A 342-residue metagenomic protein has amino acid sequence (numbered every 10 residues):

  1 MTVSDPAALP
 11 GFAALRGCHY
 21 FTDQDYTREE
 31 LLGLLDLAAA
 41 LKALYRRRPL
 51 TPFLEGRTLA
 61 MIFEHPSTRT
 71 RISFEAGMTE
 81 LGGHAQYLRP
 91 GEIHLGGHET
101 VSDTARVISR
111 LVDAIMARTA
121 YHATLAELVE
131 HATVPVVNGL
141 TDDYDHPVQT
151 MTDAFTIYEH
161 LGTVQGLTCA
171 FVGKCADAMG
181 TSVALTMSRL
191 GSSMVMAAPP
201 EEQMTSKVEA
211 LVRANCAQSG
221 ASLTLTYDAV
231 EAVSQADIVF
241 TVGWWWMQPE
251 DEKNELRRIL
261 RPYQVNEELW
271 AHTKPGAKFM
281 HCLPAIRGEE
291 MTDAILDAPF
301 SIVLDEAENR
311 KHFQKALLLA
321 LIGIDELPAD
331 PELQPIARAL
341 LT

Functional and structural regions predicted by a protein language model:
T2-I72, A76, E332: Positively charged, low-complexity intrinsically disordered leader regions
R46-R48, P52-Y158, R287: Phosphate/diphosphate ligand-binding glycine-rich loop within oxidoreductases
L54-L59, Q165-L167, G276: Phosphate-coordination loops involved in phosphoryl transfer and adenosine-cofactor binding
E64-A76, E159-V242: Glycine-rich phosphate/diphosphate-binding loop of Rossmann-like nucleotide-binding domains
L81, L111, H131-T133, L190 (+3 more regions): Short, structured coil segments at secondary-structure junctions
A214-A294: Rossmann-like adenosine-cofactor binding region
G276-A277, C282-T342: Adenosine-phosphate binding glycine-rich loop
